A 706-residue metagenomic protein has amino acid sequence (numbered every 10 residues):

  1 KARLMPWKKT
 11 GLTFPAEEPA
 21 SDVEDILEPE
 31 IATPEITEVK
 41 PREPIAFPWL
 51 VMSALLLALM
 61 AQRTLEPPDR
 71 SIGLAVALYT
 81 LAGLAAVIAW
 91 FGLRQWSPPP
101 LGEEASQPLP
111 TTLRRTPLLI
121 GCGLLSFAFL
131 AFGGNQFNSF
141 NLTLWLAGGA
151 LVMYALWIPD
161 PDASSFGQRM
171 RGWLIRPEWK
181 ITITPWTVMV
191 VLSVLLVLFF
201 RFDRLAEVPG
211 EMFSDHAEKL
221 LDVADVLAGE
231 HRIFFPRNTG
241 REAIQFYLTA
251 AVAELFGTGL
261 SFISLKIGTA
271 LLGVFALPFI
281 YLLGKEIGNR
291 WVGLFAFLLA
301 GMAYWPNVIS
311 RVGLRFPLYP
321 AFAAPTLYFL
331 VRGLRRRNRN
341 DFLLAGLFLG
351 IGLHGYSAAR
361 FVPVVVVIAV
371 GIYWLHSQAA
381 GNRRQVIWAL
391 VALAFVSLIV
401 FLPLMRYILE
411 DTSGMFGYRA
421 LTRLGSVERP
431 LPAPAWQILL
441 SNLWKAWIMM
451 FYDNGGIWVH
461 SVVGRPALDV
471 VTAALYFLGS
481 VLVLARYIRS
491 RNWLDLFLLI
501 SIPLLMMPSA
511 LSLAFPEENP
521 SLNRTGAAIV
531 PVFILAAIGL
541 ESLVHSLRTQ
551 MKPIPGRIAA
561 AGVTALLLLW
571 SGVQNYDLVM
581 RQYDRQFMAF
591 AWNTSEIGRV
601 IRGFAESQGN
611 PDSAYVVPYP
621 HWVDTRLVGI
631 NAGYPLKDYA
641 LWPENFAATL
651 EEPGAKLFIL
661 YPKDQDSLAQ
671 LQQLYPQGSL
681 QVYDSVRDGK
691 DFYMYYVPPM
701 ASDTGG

Functional and structural regions predicted by a protein language model:
K1-W186, L344, V365, A369-I372 (+4 more regions): Membrane-embedded, hydrophobic transmembrane alpha-helices
M153-P159, T326-L344, G352, S377: Membrane-interface transmembrane helices that cradle and orient dolichyl/undecaprenyl
V208, T472, P555-P643, V686-G689: Membrane-proximal, lumen/periplasm-facing interface regions of secretory-pathway glyco- and lipid-modifying enzymes
M212-F234, R241-A243, Y247, E254-T258 (+8 more regions): Transmembrane-lumen/periplasm boundary regions of multi-pass, lipid-linked membrane glycan transferases
L260-I263, I280-M302, D495-I500, R557-A560 (+1 more regions): Transmembrane-helix signature of polytopic, membrane-embedded enzymes that assemble or transfer cell-envelope glycans
I267-I287, P325, F477-L484: Transmembrane-helix motifs of polytopic, lipid-linked glycan transferases
L298, L318-R335, A345-L349, I502 (+1 more regions): Specific aromatic-rich, kink-prone transmembrane helix
I309-S310, F316, F361, V470-A473 (+1 more regions): Hydrophobic/aromatic-rich transmembrane helices and adjacent perimembrane loops
